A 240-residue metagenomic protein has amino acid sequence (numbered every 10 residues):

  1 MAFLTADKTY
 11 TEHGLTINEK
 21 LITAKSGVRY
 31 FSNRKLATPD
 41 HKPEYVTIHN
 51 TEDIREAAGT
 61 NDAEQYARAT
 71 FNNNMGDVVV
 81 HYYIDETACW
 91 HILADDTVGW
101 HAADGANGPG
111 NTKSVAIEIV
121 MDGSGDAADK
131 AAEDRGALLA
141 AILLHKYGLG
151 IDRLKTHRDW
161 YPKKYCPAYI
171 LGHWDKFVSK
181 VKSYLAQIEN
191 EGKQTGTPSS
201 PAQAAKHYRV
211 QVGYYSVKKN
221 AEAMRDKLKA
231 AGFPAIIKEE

Functional and structural regions predicted by a protein language model:
M1-D40, V115, V120-A204, E240: Basic/polar, cationic surfaces and motifs that engage anionic cell-wall and phosphate/carboxylate ligands
M1-G110: N-terminal catalytic cores of peptidoglycan-degrading enzymes
Y45, T112-S114, H207: Structural motif
V46, F177, Y208-V210: Hydrophobic beta-strand residues in large extracellular and virion-surface proteins
T51, V120-D122, Q211-Y215: Short strand-loop junctions, especially beta-strand C-caps/beta-turns that link beta-sheets to coils or alpha-helices
G76, H145, K229: Anion (oxyanion) recognition and catalysis
V79, L149-I151, G232: Short secondary-structure junction motifs
Q194-E240: Solvent-exposed beta-strand motifs enriched in subsets of small alpha/beta binding domains, especially certain
